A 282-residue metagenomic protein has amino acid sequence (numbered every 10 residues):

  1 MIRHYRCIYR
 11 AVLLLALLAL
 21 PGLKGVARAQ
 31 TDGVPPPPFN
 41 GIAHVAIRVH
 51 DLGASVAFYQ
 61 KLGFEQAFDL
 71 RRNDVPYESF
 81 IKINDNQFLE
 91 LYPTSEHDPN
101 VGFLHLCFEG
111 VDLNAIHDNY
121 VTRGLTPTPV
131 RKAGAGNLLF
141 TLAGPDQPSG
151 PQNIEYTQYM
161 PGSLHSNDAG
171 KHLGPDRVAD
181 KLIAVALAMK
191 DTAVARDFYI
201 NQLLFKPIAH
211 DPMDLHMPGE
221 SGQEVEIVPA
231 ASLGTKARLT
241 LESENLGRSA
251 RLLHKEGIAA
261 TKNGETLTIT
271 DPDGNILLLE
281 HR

Functional and structural regions predicted by a protein language model:
I2-L13: Bacterial N-terminal signal peptides that target proteins for export
A11-K24: Bacterial N-terminal signal peptides
Q30-P35, D118-K181, L187, H216 (+1 more regions): Vicinal oxygen chelate
P37-F39, A46-F88, T122, V130 (+2 more regions): Core segments of cupin and vicinal oxygen chelate
I42-H44, V101-H105, L182, G234-L239: Eukaryotic phosphotyrosine signaling hubs
R48, C107-E109, A186-A188, T240-E244: Short hydrophobic/aromatic beta-strand micro-patches that form the beta-sheet surface supporting nucleotide- or nucleic
E65-N100, S149-G162, L204-R238, S243 (+2 more regions): Conserved short beta-strand elements that form part of the metal-binding/catalytic scaffold of enzyme active sites
